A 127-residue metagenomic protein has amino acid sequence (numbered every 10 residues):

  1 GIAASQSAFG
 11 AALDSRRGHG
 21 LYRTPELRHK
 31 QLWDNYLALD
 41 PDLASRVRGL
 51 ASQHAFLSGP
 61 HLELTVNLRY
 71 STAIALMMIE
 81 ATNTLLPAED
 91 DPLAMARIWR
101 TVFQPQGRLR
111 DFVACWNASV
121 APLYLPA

Functional and structural regions predicted by a protein language model:
A3-S7, P87-L109: Acidic helix/loop microenvironments that form the catalytic cleft of cell-wall polysaccharide enzymes
A4-N83: Peptidoglycan-targeting cell-wall enzymes and recognition modules
F9-L13, Q31-W33, V102-A114: Short, charged low-complexity intrinsically disordered segments located at boundaries of structured domains
T65-A73, E89-L93, R110: Short, amphipathic alpha-helical segments
V113-A127: Long, charge-rich low-complexity segments
